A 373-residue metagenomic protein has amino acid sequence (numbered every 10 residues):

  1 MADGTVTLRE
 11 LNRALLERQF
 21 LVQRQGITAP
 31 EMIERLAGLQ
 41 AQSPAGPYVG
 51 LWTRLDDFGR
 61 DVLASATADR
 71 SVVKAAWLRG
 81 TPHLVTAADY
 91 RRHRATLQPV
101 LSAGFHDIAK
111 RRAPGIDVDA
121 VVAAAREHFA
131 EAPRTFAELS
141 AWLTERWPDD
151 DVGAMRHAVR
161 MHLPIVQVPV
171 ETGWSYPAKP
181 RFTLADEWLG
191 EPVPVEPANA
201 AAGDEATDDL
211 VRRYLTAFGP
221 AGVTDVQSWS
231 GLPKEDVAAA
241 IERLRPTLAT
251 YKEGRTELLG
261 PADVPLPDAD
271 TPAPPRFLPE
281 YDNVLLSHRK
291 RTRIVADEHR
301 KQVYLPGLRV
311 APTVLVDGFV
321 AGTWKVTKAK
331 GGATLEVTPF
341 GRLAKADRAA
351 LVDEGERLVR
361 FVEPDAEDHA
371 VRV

Functional and structural regions predicted by a protein language model:
M1-R291, A296-V373: Long, low-complexity intrinsically disordered regions
